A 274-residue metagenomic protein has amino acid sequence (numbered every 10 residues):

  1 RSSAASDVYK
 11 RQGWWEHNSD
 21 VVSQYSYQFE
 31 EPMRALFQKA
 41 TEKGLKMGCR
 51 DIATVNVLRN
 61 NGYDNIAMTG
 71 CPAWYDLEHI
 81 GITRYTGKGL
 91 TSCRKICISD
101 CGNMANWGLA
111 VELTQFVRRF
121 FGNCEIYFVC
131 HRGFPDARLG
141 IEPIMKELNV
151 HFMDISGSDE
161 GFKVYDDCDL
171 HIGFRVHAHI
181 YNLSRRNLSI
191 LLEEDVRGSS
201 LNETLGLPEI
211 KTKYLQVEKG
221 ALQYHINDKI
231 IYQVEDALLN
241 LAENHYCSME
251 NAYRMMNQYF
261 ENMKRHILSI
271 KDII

Functional and structural regions predicted by a protein language model:
R1-I274: Active-site anion-handling motifs in enzyme catalytic cores
